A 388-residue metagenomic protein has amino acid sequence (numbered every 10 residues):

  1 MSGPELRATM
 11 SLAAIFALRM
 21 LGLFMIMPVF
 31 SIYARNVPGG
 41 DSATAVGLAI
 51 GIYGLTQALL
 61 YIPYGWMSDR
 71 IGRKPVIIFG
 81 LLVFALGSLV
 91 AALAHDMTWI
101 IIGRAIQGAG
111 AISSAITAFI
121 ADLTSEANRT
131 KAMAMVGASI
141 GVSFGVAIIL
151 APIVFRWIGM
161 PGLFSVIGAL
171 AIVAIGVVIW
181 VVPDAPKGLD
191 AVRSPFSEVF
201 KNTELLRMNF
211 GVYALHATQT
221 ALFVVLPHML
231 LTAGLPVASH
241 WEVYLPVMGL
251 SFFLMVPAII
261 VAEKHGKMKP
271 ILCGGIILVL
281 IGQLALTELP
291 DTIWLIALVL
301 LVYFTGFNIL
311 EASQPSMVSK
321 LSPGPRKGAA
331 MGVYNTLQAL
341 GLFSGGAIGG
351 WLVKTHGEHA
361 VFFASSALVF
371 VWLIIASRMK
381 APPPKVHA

Functional and structural regions predicted by a protein language model:
M1-L6, P183-G211: Juxtamembrane intracellular "pre-TM" segments in multi-pass secondary transporters
L59-H95: Conserved MFS/SLC helix-loop-helix module at the cytosolic interface between two early adjacent transmembrane helices
Y61-I71, L254-K267, V353: Helix-to-loop junctions at the C-terminal end of transmembrane segments in multipass secondary transporters
R70-G80, E263-I276: Cytoplasmic membrane-interface "Motif A"-like loop-to-helix N-cap segments of 12-TM Major Facilitator Superfamily
G103-I140: Cytoplasmic helix-loop-helix junction between adjacent transmembrane helices in 12-TM secondary transporters
I112-T124, I309-S322: Intracellular juxtamembrane helix-capping segments at the cytosolic ends of symmetry-related transmembrane helices
A169-K187, I375-K380: C-terminal membrane-cytosol helix-exit motif in multi-pass small-molecule transporters
K269-Q314: C-terminal transmembrane helical hairpin of 12-TM major facilitator-type secondary transporters
